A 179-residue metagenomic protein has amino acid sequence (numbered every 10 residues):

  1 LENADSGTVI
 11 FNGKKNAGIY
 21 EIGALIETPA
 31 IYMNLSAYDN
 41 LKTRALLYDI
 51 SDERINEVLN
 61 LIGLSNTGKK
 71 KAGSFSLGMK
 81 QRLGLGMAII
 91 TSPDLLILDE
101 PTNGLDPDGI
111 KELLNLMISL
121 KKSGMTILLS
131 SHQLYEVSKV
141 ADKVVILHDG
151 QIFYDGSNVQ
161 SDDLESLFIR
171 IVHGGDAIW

Functional and structural regions predicted by a protein language model:
N3-Y20, Y154: Conserved ABC transporter NBD signature motif
K42, L46, D52-T67: Conserved ABC ATPase "signature" region
L85: Hydrophobic anchor residue at the start of the ABC signature
L96-E100: Catalytic Walker B motif of ABC-type/P-loop ATPase nucleotide-binding domains
K111-S123: Helical segment within the ABC ATPase nucleotide-binding domain
